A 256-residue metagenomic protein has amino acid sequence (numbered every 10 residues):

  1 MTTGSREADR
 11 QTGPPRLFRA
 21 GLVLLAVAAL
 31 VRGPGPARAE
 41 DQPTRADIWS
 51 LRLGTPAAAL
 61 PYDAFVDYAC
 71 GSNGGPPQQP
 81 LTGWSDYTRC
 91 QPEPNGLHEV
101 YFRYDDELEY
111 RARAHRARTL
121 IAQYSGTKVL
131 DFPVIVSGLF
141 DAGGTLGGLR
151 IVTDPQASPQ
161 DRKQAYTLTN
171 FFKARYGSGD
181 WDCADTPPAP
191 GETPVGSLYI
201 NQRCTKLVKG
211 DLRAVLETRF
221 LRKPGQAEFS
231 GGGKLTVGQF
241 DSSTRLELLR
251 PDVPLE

Functional and structural regions predicted by a protein language model:
M1-R16: N-terminal secretory signal peptides that target proteins for export/translocation
R6-A8, A26, A39-E40: Intrinsic disorder/low-complexity signal
R10-Q11, L30-R32, A57: Generic N-terminal simple sequence motifs
Q11, P15, G21-L24, A37: Intrinsically disordered, low-complexity segments enriched in polar/charged small residues
A20-R32: Bacterial N-terminal signal peptides
R32-A39: Sec/Tat signal peptide C-region and signal peptidase I cleavage site
A39-R89, E107-S137, A142-E256: Non-cytosolic coordination micro-motifs
T88-R103: Long, compositionally biased
